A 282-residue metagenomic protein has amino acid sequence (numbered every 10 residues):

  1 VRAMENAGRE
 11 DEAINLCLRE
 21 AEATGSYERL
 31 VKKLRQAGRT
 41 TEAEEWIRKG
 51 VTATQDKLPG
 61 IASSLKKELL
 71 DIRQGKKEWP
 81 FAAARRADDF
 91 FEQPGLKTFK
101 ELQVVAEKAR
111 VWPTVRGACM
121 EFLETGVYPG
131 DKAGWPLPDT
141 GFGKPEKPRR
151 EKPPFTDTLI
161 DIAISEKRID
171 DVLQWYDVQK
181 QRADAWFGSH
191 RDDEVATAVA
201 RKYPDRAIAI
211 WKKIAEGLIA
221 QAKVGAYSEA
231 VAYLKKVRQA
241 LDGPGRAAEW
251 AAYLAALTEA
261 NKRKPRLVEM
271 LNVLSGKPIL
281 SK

Functional and structural regions predicted by a protein language model:
A3, A13, Y27-L34, G50 (+12 more regions): Structural register within alpha-helical repeat arrays
A7, A37, K76, A109 (+3 more regions): Structural motif corresponding to the intra-repeat A-B loop/turn of tetratricopeptide repeats
A7-D11, E20-R29, T41, K57-K67 (+10 more regions): Generic helix N-cap/helix-start motif at coil->alpha-helix transitions
I14, T40, Q74, E78 (+4 more regions): Alpha-helical solenoid scaffolds in eukaryotic macromolecular assemblies
I14-T24, K49-G60, R86-G95, C119-K132 (+5 more regions): Solenoid-like repeat scaffolds
E45, A118, Q174, D205-K213 (+1 more regions): Short sequence/structural elements of tandem HEAT/ARM alpha-solenoid repeats
D184-D242, A248: Structured C-terminal portions of repeat-based eukaryotic scaffold domains
A226-K282: C-terminal non-catalytic interaction modules
